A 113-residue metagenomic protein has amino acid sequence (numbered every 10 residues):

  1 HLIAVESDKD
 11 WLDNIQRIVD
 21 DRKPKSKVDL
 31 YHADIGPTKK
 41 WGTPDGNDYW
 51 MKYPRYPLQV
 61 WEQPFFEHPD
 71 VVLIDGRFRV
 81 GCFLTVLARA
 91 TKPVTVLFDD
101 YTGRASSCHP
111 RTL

Functional and structural regions predicted by a protein language model:
H1-G42: SAM cofactor-binding core of SAM-dependent methyltransferases, primarily the Rossmann-like beta-alpha-beta module
L2, E6, Y56-Q59, S106-S107: Aromatic-enriched hydrophobic runs in primary sequence
W11, W61-L113: C-terminal substrate-binding/active-site "lid" region of AdoMet-derived donor-dependent transferases
R17, T43-D45, L87, R111: Surface-exposed beta-strand edges and their flanking turn/coil or helix-capping segments
R22-P24, Y49-K52, T91-V94: Short, low-complexity, polar/charged sequence segments that are solvent-exposed and flexible
L30-T85: Internal catalytic-core helix/loop-beta-alpha segment that presents or stabilizes conserved functional determinants
